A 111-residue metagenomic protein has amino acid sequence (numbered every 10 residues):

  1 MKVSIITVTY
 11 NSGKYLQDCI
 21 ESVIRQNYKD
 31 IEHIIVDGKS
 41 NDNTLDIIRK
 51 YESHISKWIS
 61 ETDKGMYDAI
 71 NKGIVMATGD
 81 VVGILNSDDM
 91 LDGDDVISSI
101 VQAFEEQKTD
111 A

Functional and structural regions predicted by a protein language model:
M1-R25: N-proximal low-complexity "stem/linker" segments adjacent to membrane-targeting elements
I5, H33-I35, W58, A111: Hydrophobic/aromatic residues located in beta-strands of well-ordered beta-sheets within soluble catalytic
Q26-K29, Y51-I55, K108: Short helix-capping segments at alpha-helix termini
K29, D37-D46, N86: A conserved acidic beta->alpha catalytic loop
S60-A77: Glycine-rich, basic loop-to-helix element that forms the pyrophosphate-binding segment of sugar-nucleotide handling
K64, D89-L91: Acidic metal-phosphate-binding loop of nucleotide-sugar-dependent transferases
V82: Short aromatic/hydrophobic "clamp" motif used to bind/position activated sugar donors
D94-A111: Conserved donor NDP-sugar-binding/catalytic core segment of glycosyltransferases
